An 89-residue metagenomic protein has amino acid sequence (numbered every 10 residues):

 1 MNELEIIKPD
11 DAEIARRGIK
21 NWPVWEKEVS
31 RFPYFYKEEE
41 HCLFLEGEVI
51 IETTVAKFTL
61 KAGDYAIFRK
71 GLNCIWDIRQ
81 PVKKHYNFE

Functional and structural regions predicted by a protein language model:
M1-E3, R17, N21-P23, K83-E89: Double-stranded beta-helix
P9-D10, G18-K37, R69-K70: Conserved short histidine dyad/triad with adjacent acidic residue
Y34, I51, K84-N87: Short hydrophobic/aromatic-rich beta-strand segments that constitute the beta-sheet cores of beta-sandwich/beta-barrel
Y36-I51: Short, conserved beta-strand element in jelly-roll/cupin
I50, K57-T59, V82-K83: Short, surface-exposed beta-strand-loop junctions and turns on beta-sheet-rich folds
T54-K70: Short acidic-glycine-tyrosine-enriched beta hairpin
K70-E89: Ligand-binding loop in jelly-roll beta-barrel domains
